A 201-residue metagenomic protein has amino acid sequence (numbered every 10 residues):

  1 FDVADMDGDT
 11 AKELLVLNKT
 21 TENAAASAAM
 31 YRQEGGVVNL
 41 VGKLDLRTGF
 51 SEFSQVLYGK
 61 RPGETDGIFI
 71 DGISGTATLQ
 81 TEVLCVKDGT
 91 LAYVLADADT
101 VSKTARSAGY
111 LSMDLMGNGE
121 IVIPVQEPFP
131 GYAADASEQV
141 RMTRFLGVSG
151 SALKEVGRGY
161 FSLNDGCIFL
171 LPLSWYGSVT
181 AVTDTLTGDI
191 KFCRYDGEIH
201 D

Functional and structural regions predicted by a protein language model:
F1-M6, E52-P62, S107-G117, P124: Beta-propeller blade termini
G8-N18, R61-G72, D114-E127: Acidic/hydrophobic-patterned starts of short beta strands in beta-sheet-rich repeat architectures
E22-Y31, G75-K87, F129-S149: Structural motif
N39-L46, Y93-D99, K154-G159: Beta-propeller fold detector
F53-S54, P62-E82: Loop/turn-rich, solvent-exposed surfaces of beta-rich toroidal or solenoidal domains
Y93-M113: Conserved blade-ending motifs and adjacent loop-strand segments that build the rim/top face of beta-propeller domains
G157-V179: N-terminal "mature-domain start" segment
P172-D201: Secretory pathway targeting signatures of secreted, lumenal, and periplasmic proteins
